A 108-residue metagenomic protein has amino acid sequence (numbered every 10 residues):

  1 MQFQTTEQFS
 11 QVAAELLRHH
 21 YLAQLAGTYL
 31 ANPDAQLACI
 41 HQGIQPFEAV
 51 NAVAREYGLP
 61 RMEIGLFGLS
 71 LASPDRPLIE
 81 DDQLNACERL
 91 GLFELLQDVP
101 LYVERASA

Functional and structural regions predicted by a protein language model:
M1-A108: C-terminal alpha-helical interaction appendages
